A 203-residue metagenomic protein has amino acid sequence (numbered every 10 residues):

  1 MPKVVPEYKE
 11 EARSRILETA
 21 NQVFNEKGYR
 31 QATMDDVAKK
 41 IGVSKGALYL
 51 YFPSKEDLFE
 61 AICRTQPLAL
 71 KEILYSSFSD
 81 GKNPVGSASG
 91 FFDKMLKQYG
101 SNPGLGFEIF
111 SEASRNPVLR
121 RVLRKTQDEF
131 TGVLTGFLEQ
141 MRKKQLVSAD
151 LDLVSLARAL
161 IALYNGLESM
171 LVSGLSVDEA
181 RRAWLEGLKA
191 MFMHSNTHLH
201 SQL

Functional and structural regions predicted by a protein language model:
M1-K27, Q31-V43, D57: Basic, helix-initiating cap at the start of DNA-binding domains
G42-F52: Short hydrophobic/aromatic patch on the recognition helix
E60-Q66: Alpha-helical DNA-contacting segments of helix-turn-helix folds
A61, E72-P103, L153-L160, S201: Hydrophobic alpha-helical connector segments
S76, G100-G104, P117-K144, S155 (+1 more regions): Amphipathic alpha-helical packing segments from all-alpha helical-bundle domains
S87, Q98-R121, S169: Amphipathic alpha-helical segments used for helix-helix packing
S89-G90, K94, G132, G136-Q140 (+1 more regions): C-terminal peripheral helix-coil segments that are non-catalytic and often amphipathic
A149-M170, A183-M191: Hydrophobic alpha-helical segments that form the core of small-molecule binding pockets and/or dimer interfaces
